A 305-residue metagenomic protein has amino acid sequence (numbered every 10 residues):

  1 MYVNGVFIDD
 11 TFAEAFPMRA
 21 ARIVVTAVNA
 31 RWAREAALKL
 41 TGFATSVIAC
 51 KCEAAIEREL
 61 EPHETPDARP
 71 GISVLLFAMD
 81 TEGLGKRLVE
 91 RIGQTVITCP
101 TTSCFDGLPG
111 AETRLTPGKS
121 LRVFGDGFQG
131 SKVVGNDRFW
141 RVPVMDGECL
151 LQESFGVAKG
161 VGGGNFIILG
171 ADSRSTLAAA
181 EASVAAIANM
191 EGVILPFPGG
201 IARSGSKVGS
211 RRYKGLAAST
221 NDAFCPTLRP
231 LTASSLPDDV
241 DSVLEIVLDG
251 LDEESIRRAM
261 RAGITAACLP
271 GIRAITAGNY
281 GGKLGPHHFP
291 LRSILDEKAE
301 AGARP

Functional and structural regions predicted by a protein language model:
Y2-I8, E14, R22-E57, A78 (+8 more regions): Conserved mixed alpha/beta catalytic, RNA-binding, or beta-rich assembly cores of soluble enzyme, regulatory
E14-A15, P66: Proline/glycine-anchored alpha-helix kink/cap motifs
H63-L75: Glycine-rich phosphate/pyrophosphate-binding loop regions near the starts of catalytic domains
D249-L251: Short, loop-centered acidic/histidine patches that primarily coordinate divalent metals
